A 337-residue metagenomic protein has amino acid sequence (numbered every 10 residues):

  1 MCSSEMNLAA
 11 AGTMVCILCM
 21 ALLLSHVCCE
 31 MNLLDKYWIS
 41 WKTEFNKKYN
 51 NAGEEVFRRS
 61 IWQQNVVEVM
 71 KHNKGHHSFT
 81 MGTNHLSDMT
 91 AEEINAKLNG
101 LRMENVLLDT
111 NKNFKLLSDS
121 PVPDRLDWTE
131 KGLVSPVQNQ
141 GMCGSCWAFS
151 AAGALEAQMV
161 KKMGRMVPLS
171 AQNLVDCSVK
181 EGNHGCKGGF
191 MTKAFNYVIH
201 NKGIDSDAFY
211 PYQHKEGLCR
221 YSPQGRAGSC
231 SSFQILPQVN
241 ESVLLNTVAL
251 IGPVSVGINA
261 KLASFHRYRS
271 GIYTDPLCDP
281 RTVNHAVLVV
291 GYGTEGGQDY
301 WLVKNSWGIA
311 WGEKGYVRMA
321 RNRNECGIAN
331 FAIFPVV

Functional and structural regions predicted by a protein language model:
C2-V337: Catalytic-core signature of thiol
